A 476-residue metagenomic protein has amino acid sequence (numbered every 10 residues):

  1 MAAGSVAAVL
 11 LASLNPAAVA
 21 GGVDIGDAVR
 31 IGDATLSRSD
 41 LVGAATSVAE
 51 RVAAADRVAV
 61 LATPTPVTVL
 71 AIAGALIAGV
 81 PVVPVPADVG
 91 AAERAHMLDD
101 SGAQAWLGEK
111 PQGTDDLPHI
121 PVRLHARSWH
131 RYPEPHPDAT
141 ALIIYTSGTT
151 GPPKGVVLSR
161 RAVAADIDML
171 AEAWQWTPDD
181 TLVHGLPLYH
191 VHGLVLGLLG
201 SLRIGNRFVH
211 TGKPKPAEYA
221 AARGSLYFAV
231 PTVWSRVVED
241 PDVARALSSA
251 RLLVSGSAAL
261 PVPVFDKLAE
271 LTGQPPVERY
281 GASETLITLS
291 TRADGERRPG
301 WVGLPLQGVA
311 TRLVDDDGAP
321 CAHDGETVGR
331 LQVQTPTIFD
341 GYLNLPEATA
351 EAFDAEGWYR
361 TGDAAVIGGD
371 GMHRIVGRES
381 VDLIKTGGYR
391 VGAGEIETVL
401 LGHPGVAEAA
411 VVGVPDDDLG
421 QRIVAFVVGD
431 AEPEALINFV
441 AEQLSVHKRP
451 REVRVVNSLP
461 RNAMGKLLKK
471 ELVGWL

Functional and structural regions predicted by a protein language model:
G4-A8, V19-D24, R127-Y145, P152 (+1 more regions): Conserved pre-ATP/AMP-binding loop-to-beta segment of ANL
A34, A49-V89, R390: Conserved AMP-binding/adenylate-forming
T35-S39, A141-D168: Conserved AMP-binding A3 loop
V60, W106, T335, D340-G341 (+4 more regions): AMP-binding/adenylate-forming catalytic core of the ANL superfamily
A164-T181, Y189-S225, D240-P241: Conserved AMP-binding/adenylation subdomain of ANL enzymes
S225-A229, V238-R298, A310: Gly/Ser/Thr-rich phosphate-binding loop
A310-Q332, E351, G369-D370, A431-P433 (+1 more regions): Conserved beta-loop-beta connector loops within the AMP-binding
H323-F339, W358, A364-V366: AMP-binding/adenylate-forming core of the ANL superfamily
